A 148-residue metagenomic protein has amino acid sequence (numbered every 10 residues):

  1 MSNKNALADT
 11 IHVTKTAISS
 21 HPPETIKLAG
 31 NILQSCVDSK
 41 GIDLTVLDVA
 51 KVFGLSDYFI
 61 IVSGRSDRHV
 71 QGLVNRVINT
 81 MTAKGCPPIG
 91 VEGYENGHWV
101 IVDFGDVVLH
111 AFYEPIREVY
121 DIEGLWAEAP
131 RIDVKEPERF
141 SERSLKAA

Functional and structural regions predicted by a protein language model:
M1-V46, A50-K51, R68, G72 (+2 more regions): Long, contiguous binding/interaction regions
L44-L55, I89-D106: Glycine/charge-rich, flexible interdomain linkers and switch-proximal surface loops that mediate coupling
I61-S63: Short hydrophobic/aromatic beta-strand micro-patches that form the beta-sheet surface supporting nucleotide- or nucleic
H69-N75, N79-C86, I101: Compact, glycine-rich, soluble single-domain proteins
